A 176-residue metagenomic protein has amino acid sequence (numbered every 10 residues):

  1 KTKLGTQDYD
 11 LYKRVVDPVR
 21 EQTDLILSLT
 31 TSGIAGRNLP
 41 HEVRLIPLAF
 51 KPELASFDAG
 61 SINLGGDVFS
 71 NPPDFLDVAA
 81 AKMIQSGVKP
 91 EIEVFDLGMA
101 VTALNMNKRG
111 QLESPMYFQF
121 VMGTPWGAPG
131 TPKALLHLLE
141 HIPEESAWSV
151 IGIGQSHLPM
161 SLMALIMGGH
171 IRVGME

Functional and structural regions predicted by a protein language model:
K1, L27-T31, I92-E93, V173: Short beta-strand segments at enzyme active-site cores
K1-T2, T30, A103, A164: Histidine-centered divalent-metal-coordination microenvironment in nucleic-acid enzymes
K3-T31, V78-Q85, H137-E145: Alpha-helix-loop-beta-strand connector modules within alpha/beta enzyme cores
K3-T6, N38-L39, T102: Short Asp/Glu-rich motifs
T6-T23, V43-L54, N105-F118, R172: Short, electropositive alpha-helical surface patch
L29-N38, D96-M99: Short, glycine/charge-rich beta-strand/loop segments that flank catalytic centers and engage negatively charged groups
N38-L48, H157-S161: Short, acidic/polar
L54-M175: Catalytic alpha/beta core domains of metabolic enzymes, predominantly
